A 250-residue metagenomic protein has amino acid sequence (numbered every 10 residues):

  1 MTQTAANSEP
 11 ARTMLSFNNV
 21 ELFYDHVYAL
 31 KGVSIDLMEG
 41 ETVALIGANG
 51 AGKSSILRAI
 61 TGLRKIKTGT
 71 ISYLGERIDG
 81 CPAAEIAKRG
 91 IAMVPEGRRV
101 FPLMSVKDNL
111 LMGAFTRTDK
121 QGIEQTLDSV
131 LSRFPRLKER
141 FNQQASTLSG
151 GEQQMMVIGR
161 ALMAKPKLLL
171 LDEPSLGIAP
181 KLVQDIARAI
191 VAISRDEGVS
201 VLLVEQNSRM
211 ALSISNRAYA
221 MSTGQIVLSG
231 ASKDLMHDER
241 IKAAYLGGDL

Functional and structural regions predicted by a protein language model:
D25, V43, K65, C81 (+4 more regions): ABC-type ATPase nucleotide-binding domains, specifically the catalytic core motifs of the NBD
I46-A48: The feature captures the beta-strand-to-loop junction immediately N-terminal to the Walker
T61: Helix-to-loop junction immediately C-terminal to a conserved catalytic motif
G69-I78, R89, I123-L127: Conserved ABC transporter NBD signature motif
Q144-L148, E152: Conserved ABC ATPase signature
A161-L162: ABC ATPase C-loop
Q184-G198: Helical segment within the ABC ATPase nucleotide-binding domain
